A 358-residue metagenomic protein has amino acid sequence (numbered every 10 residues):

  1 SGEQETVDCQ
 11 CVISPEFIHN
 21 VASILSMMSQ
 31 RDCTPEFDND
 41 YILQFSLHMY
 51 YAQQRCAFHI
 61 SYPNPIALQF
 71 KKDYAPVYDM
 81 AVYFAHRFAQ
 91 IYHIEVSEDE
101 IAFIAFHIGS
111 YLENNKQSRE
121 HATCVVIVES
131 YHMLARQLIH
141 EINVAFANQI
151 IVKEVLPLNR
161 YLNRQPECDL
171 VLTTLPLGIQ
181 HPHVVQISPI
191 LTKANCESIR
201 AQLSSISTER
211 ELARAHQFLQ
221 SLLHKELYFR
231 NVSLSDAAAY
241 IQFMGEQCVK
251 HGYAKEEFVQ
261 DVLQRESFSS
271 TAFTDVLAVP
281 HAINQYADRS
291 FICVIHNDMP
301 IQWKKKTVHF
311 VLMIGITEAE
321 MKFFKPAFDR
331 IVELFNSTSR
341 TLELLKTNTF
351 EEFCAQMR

Functional and structural regions predicted by a protein language model:
S1-V232, D236-R358: A cross-family "folded-core" feature that marks the main globular domain of proteins
